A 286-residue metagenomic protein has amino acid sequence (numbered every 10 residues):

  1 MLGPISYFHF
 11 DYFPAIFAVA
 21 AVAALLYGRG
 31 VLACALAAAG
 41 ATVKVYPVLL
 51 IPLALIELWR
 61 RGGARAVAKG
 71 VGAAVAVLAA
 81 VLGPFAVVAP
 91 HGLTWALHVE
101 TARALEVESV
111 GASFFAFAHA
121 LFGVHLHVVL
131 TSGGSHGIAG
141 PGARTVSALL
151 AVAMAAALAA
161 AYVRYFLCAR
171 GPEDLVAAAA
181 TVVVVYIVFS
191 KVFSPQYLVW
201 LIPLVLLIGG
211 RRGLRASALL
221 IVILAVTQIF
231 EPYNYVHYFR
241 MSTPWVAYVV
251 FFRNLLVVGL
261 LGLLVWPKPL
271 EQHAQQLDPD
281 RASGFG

Functional and structural regions predicted by a protein language model:
M1-A96, A143-G286: Multi-pass membrane glycosyltransferase architecture that uses lipid-linked
L78-L121: Aromatic-rich transmembrane-lumenal/periplasmic boundary elements in polytopic membrane proteins
V87-V88, A118-V128, Y233-V236: Membrane-helix interface motif
W95, R103, G134-H136, K191: Flexible, active-site-adjacent loop/turn segments at secondary-structure boundaries
G123-G142: Juxtamembrane membrane-water interface segments that cap and precede transmembrane helices
